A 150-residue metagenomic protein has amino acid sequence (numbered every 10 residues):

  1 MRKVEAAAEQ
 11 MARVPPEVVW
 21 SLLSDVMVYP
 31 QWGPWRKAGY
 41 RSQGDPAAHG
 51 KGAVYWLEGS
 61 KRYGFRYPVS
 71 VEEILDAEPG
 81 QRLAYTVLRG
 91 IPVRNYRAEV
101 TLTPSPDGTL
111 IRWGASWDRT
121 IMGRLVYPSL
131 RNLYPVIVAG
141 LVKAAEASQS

Functional and structural regions predicted by a protein language model:
M1-A47: Hydrophobic ligand-binding cavity/cleft-lining segments
K3-E9, V54, V69, R82 (+2 more regions): Intrinsic-disorder/low-complexity, polar/charged segments enriched in Ser/Thr/Lys/Arg/Asp/Glu/Gln
A8-Q10, V69-L75, V87-R89, Y96-P104: Hydrophobic/aromatic beta-strand elements that line small-molecule binding cavities or substrate pockets in beta-rich
A12-V14, Y63, I91, P104 (+1 more regions): Beta-strand elements of well-folded, non-transmembrane domains
R13, A77-P79, S105-D107: Structural motif
P30-Q31, R41-I91, G140-S150: Glycine-rich portal/gate segments that line the openings of hydrophobic small-molecule binding cavities
G59, T86-V87, P104, W113-A115: Residue-level recognition of conserved beta-strand positions in structured domain cores
L110-R112, S116-S150: A conserved amphipathic terminal alpha-helix motif
